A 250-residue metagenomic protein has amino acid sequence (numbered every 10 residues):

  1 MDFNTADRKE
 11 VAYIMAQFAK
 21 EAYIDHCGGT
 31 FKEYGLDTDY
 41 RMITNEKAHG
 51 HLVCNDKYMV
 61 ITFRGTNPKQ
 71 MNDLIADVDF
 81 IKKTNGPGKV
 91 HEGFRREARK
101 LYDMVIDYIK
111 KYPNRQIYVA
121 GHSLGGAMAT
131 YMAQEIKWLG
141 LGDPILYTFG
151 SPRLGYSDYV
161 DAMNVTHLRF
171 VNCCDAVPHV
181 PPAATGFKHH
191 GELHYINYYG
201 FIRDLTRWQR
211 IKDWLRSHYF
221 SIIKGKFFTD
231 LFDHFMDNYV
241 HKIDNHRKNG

Functional and structural regions predicted by a protein language model:
M1-A120, L124-G250: Non-catalytic, mobile gating and regulatory segments of ester bond hydrolases
